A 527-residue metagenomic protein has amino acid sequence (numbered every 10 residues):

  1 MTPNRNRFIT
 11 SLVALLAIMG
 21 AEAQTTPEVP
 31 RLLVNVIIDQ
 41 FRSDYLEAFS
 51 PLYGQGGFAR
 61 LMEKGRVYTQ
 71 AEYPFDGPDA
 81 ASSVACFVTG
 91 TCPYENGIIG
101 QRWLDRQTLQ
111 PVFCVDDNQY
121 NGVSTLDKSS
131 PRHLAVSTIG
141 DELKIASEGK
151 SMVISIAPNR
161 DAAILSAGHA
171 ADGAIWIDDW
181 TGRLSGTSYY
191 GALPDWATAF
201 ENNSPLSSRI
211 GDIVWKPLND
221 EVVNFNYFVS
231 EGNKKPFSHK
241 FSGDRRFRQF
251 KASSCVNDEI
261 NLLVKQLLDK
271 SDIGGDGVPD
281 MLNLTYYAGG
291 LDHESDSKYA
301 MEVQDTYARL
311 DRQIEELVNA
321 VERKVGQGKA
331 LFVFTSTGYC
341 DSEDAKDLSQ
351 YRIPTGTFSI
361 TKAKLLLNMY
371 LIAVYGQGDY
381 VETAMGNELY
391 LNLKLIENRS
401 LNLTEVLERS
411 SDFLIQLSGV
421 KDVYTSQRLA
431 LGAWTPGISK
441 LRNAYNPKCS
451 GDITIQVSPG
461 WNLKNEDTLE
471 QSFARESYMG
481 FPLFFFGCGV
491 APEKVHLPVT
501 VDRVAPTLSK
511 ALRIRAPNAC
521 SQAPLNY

Functional and structural regions predicted by a protein language model:
T2-T10: Bacterial N-terminal signal peptides that target proteins for export
T10-A17: Bacterial N-terminal signal peptides
P30-R42, L61, F87, L143 (+7 more regions): Beta-strand elements within well-structured catalytic alpha/beta cores of enzymes that handle phosphate/sulfate esters
Y45, K251-D276, G289-A330, R409: A long, amphipathic alpha-helix that forms part of the scaffold/cap immediately adjacent to metal-dependent active
L46-E95, M152-I156: Short, structured active-site-proximal loop/turn typified by the sulfatase FGly-forming signature C/S-X-P-X-R
Y53, D79, Q101-L126, V136 (+6 more regions): Secreted, luminal/periplasmic, and some membrane-associated catalytic domains that remodel anionic oxygen-ester
A59, V136-I145, G386-V423, G487-G489 (+1 more regions): Non-catalytic, well-ordered alpha-helical segments in soluble enzyme domains
G100-V278, Y287-E294, S418: His/Asp/Glu-rich, glycine-adjacent segments that coordinate divalent cations and/or stabilize oxyanion chemistry on
